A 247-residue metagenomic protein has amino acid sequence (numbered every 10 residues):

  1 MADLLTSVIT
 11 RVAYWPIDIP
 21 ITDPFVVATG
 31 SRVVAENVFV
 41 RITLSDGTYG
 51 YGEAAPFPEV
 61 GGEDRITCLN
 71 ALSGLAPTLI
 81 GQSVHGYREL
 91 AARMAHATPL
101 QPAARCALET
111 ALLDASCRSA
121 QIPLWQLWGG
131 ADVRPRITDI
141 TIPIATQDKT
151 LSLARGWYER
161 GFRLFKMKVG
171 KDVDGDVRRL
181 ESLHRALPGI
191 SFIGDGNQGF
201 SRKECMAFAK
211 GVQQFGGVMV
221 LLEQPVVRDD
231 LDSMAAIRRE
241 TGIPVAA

Functional and structural regions predicted by a protein language model:
A2-F192, N197-M206, K210-Q213, E240: N-terminal capping/lid subdomain adjacent to the active-site entrance of alpha/beta enzymes
S201-A247: Active-site loop segments of alpha/beta catalytic cores
